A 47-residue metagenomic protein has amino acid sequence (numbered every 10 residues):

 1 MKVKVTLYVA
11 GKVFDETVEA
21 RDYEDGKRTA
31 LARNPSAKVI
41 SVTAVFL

Functional and structural regions predicted by a protein language model:
M1-F14: Short aromatic-glycine-(Arg/Gly/Cys) micro-motifs in beta-strand/loop hairpins
F14, Y23, A44-V45: Intrinsic disorder/low-complexity segments
D22-K38: A short, charged, amphipathic alpha-helix used as a generic interaction element across diverse proteins
P35-L47: Short, mixed-charge low-complexity intrinsically disordered segments
